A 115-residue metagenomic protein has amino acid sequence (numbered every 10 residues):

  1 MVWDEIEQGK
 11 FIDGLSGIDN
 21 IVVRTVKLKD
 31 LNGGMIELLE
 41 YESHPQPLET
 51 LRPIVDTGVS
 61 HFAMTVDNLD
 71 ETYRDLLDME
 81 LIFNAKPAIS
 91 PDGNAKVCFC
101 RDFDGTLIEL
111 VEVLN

Functional and structural regions predicted by a protein language model:
M1-G33, D78, P91: Core segments of cupin and vicinal oxygen chelate
I18-R24, D102-E109: Short, structured secondary-structure boundary patches
D30-G34, E40-L107: Vicinal oxygen chelate
L110-N115: Short beta->alpha transition motifs characteristic of CBS
